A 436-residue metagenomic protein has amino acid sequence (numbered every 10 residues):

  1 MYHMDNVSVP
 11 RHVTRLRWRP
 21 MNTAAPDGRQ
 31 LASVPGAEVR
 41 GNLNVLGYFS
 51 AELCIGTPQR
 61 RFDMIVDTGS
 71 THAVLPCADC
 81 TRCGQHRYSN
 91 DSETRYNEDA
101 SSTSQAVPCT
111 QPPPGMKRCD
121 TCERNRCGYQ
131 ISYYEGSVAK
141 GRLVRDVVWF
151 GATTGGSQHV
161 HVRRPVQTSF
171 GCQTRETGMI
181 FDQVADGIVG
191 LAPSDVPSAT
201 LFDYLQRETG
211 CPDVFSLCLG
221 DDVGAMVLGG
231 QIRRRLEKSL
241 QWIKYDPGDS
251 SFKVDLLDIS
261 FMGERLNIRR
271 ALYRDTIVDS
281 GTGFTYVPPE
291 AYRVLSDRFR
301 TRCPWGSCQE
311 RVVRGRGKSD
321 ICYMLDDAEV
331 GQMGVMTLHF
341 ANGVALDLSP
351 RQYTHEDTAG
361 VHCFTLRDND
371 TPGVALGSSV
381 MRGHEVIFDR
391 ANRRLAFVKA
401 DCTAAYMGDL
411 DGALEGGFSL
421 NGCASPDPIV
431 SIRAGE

Functional and structural regions predicted by a protein language model:
M1-R61, E123, G128-R142, G178-M179 (+4 more regions): Pepsin-like aspartyl protease folds
Y2-V9, V45, G56-P58, V66-T71 (+11 more regions): Aspartic protease catalytic domain
P35, N44-T168, C172-E176, S307-V312 (+1 more regions): Signature of the N-terminal lobe/flap region of pepsin-like aspartyl proteases
I65, L75-A78, Q85-Y88, F181-Q183 (+3 more regions): Short, solvent-exposed loop/turn and secondary-structure capping segments
D79-T81, T154-G155, D195, I232-R234 (+1 more regions): Acidic glycine-/aspartate-rich tracts in secreted/extracellular proteins
G190: C-terminal reverse transcriptase regions that engage the nucleic-acid substrate
P193, C211-G229: Extended, H/D-rich, highly charged conserved domains that either
